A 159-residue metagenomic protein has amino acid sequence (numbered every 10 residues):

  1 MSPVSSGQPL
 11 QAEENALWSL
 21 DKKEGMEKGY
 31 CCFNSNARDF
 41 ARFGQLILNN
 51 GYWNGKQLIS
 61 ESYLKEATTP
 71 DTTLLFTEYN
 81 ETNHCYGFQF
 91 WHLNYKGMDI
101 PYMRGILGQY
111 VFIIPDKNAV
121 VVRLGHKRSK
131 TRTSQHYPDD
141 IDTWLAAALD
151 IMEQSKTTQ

Functional and structural regions predicted by a protein language model:
M1-P3, G51-I59: Structural helix-adjacent loops and short alpha-helical linkers that scaffold large soluble proteins
M1-Y30: Active-site helix/loop module of the DD-peptidase/beta-lactamase fold, centered on the serine-lysine SxxK catalytic
P3, G7, A41-L48, L64 (+3 more regions): Non-transmembrane alpha-helical segments in soluble domains of secreted/periplasmic/extracellular proteins
S5-S6, L10, E14, G44-G51 (+3 more regions): Sec/Tat-exported extracytoplasmic proteins
E13-L17, T68-V122: Active-site Gly/Thr loop motif
E27-C31, D99-Y102: Active-site rim elements
C31-Y52, Q109, I113-G125: Active-site-proximal alpha-helical segments within enzyme catalytic domains
M103-Q159: Structured C-terminal helix/loop/strand segments within mature extracytoplasmic catalytic/sensor domains
